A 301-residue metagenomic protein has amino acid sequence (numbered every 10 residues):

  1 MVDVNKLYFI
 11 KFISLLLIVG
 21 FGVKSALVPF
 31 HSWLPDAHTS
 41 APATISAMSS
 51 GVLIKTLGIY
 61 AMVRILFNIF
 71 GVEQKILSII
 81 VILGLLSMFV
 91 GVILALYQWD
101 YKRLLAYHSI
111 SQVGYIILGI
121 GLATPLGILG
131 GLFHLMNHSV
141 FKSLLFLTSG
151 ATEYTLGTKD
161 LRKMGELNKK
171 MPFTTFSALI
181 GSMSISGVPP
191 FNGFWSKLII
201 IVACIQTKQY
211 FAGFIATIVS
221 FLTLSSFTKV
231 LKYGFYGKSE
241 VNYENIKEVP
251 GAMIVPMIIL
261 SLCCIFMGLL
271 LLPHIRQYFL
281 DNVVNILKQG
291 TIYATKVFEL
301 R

Functional and structural regions predicted by a protein language model:
M1-Y233: Hydrophobic transmembrane alpha-helices and their helix-loop junctions in integral membrane proteins
M171-T174, S220, L224-R301: Cytoplasmic/organellar membrane-interface segments at the starts of transmembrane helices in multi-pass inner-membrane
